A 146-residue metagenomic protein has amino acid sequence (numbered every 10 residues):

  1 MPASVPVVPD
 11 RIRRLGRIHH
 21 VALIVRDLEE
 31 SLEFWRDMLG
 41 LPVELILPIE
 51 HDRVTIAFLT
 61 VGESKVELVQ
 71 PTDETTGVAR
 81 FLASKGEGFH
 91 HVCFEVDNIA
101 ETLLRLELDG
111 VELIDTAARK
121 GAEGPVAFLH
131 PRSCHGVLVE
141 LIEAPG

Functional and structural regions predicted by a protein language model:
P2-R13, A57-F58, E67, F94 (+1 more regions): Vicinal oxygen chelate
V5-P6, E44-L45, T75-R80: A short, acidic/glycine-rich surface segment
R17-R26, A57-T60, V78-R105, A127: Vicinal oxygen chelate
E30, P48-D52: Short glycine/proline-centered loop/turn elements that form peptide/ligand docking sites
S31-R36, L59, L106: Conserved active-site tyrosine of GNAT-family acetyltransferases
D37-V43, D109-L113: Conserved acetyl-CoA-binding loop of GNAT-fold acetyltransferases
